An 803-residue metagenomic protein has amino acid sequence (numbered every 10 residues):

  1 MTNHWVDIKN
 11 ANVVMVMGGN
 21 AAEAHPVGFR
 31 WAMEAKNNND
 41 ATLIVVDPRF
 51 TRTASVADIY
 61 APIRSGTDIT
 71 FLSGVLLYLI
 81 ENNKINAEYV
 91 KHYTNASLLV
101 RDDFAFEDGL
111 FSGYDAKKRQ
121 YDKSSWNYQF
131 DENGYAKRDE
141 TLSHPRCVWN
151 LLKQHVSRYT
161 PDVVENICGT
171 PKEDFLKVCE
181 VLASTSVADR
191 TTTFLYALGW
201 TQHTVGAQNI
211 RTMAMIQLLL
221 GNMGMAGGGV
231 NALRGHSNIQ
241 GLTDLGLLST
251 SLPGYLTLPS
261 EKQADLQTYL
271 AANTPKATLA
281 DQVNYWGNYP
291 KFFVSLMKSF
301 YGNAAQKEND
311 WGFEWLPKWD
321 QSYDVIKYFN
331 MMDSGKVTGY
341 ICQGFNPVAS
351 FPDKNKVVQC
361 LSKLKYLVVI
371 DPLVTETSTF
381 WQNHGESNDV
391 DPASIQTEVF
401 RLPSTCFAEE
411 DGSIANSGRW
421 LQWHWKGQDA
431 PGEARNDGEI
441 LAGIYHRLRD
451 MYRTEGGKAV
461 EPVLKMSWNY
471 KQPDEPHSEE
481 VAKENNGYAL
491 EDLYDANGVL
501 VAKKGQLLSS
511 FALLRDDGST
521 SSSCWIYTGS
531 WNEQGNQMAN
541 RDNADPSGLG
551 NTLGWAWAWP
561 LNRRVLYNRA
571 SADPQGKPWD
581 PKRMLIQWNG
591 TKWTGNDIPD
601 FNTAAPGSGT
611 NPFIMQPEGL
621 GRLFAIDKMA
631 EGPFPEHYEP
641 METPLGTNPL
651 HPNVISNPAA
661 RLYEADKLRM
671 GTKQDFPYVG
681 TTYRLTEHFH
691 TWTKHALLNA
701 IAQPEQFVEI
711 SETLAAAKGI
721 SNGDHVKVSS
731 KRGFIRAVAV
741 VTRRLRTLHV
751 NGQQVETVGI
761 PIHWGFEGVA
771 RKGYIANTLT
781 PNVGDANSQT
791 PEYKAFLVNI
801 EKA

Functional and structural regions predicted by a protein language model:
M1-E34, A41-I44, T70, V148 (+2 more regions): Extended redox/cofactor-interaction regions of prokaryotic respiratory oxidoreductases
W5, T397-F400, S404-D429, V741 (+1 more regions): Glycine/threonine-rich phosphate-binding loop and adjacent beta-strand/alpha-helix elements that clamp
T51-A188, L279, N284, L441 (+1 more regions): Long, well-ordered, tryptophan-enriched scaffold segments
S55-I63, F380, S387, P403 (+1 more regions): Short beta-alpha connecting loops at secondary-structure transitions that line or flank enzyme active sites
H92-A96, V181-L182, A197-G199, G229-Q240 (+2 more regions): A glycine-rich phosphate-binding loop feature that marks nucleotide/adenosyl-phosphate handling sites
V163-T170, Y196-T204, G235-S237, G344-A349: Conserved short loop/turn motifs at secondary-structure junctions
V369-T375, F380-Q382, V390-P392, D429-Y445 (+1 more regions): Phosphate/diphosphate-binding loops
E439-N497, N589, N596-I598, N602-P606 (+5 more regions): Long, contiguous, secondary-structure-rich segments that constitute the structural scaffold of globular domains
